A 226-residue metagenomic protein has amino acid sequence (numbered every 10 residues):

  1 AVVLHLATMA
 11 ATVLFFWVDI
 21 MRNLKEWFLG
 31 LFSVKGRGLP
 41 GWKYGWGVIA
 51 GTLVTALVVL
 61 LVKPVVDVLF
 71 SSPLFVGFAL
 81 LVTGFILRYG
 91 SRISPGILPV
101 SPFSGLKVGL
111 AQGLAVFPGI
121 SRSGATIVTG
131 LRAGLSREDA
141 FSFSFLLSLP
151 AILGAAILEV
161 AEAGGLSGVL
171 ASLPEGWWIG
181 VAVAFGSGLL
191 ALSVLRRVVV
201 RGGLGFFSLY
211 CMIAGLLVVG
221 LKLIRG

Functional and structural regions predicted by a protein language model:
A1-G226: Multi-pass membrane proteins that catalyze or facilitate reactions on polyprenyl-/lipid-phosphate substrates and their
